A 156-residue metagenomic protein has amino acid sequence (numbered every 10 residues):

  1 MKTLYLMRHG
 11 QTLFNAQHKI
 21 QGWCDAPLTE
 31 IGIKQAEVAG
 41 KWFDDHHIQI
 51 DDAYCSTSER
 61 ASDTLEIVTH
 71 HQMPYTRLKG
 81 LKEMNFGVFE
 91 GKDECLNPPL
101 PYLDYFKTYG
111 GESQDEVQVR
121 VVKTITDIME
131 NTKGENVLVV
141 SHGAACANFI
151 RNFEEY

Functional and structural regions predicted by a protein language model:
M1-Y5, D51-D52: Extreme N-terminal starter segment of soluble prokaryotic enzymes
T3-H9, V139: Short, hydrophobic/glycine-enriched beta-strand segments
Q11-S62, G110-V122: Loop-to-helix element that buttresses phosphate recognition and phosphoryl-transfer chemistry
L13-N15, A61-T64, N85-F86, C146-F149: Short catalytic/ligand-binding loop motif for oxyanion handling, primarily in non-cytosolic enzymes, centered on
H18-K19, L65-I67, I150-F153: Short amphipathic alpha-helical segments
V38-Y102: Phosphate-coordination/substrate-recognition cap region in phosphate-metabolizing enzymes
S62, Q72, K123-Y156: Active-site-adjacent alpha-helix immediately C-terminal to a catalytic or transition-state-stabilizing loop
P98-E116: Short glycine/proline- and acidic residue-enriched helix-loop micro-motifs that form flexible lids or anion-recognition
